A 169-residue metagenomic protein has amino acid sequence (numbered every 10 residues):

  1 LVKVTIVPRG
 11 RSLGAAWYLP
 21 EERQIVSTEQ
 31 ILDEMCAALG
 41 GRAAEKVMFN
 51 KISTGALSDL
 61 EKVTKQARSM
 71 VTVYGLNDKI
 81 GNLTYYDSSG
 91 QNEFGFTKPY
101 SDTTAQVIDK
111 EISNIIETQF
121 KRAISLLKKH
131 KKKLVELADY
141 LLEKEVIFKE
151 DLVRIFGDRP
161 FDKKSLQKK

Functional and structural regions predicted by a protein language model:
L1-K169: Soluble catalytic regions of large protease machineries
